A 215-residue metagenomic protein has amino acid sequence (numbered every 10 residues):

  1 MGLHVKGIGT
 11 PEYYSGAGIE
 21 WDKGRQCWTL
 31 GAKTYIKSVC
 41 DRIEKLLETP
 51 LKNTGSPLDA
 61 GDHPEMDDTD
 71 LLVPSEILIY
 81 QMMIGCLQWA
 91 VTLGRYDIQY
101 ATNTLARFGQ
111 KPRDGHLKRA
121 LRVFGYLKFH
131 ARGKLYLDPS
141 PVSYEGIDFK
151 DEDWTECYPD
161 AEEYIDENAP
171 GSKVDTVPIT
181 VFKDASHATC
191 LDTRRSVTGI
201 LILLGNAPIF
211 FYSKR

Functional and structural regions predicted by a protein language model:
M1-R215: Long, low-complexity, charge-biased intrinsically disordered regions
